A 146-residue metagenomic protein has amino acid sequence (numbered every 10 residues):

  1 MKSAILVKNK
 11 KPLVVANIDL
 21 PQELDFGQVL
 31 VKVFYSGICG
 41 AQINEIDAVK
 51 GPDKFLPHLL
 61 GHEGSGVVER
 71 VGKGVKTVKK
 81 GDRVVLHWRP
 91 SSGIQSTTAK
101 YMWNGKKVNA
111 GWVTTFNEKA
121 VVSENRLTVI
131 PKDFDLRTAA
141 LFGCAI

Functional and structural regions predicted by a protein language model:
M1-K2: Extreme N-terminal starter segment of soluble prokaryotic enzymes
I5-K8, D47, V68: Residue-level signal for short segments within beta-strands and strand-turn junctions of well-structured beta-sheet
K8-K11, S36-I38: Short polar catalytic/cofactor-binding loops
K11-D19: Short glycine/threonine/proline-enriched tight-turn/helix- or strand-capping micro-motif at secondary-structure
P21-S36, V49-I94, G111, R126-F134: Glycine-rich beta-strand-centered segment in the early N-terminal region that forms part of a ligand/cofactor-binding
A41-D47: Cytochrome P450 core scaffold surrounding the K-helix E-X-X-R motif and the conserved "meander" helix-loop region
P90-I146: NAD(P)H dinucleotide-binding glycine-rich loop of Rossmann-like/cofactor-binding domains, especially the beta1-alpha1
